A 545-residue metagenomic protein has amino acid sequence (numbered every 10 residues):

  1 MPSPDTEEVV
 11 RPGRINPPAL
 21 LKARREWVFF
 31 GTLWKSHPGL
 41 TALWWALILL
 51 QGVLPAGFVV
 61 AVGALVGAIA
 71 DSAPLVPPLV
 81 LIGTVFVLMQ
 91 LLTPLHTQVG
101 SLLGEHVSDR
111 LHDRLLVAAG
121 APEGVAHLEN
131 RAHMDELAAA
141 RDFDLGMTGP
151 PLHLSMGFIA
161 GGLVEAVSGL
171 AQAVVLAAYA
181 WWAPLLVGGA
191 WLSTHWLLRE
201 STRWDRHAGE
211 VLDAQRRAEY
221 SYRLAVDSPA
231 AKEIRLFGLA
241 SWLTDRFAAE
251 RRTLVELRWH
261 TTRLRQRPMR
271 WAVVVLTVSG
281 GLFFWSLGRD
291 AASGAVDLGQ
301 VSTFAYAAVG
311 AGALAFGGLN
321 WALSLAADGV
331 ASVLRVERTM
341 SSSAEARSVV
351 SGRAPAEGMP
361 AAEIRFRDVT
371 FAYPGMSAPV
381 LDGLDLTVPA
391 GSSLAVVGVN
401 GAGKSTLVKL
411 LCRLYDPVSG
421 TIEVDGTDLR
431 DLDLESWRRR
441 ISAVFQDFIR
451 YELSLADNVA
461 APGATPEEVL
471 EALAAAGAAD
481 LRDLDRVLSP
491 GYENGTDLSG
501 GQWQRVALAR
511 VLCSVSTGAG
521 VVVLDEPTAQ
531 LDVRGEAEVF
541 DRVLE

Functional and structural regions predicted by a protein language model:
M1-P55, P77, H133-D135, A139-A171 (+3 more regions): Membrane-integrated ABC transporters
T6-R14, L115-M147, V211-D245, R338-S351 (+1 more regions): Short intracellular "coupling" helices and adjacent cytoplasmic loop segments at the cytosolic face of multi-pass
G31, K35-G39, R141-S155, H207 (+7 more regions): An intracellular "coupling" helix at the cytosolic face of ABC transporter transmembrane type-1 domains
A42-L95, A166, A173-S201, V278-S302: Transmembrane helix-loop-helix hairpins at lipid-water interfaces of multipass membrane proteins, especially the type-1
F58-V62, M89-V125, S201-R206, L239-L243 (+1 more regions): Juxtamembrane helix-loop junctions of ABC transporter transmembrane domains
F247, V336, F366-D368: Conserved catalytic Walker-motif region of ABC-type ATPase nucleotide-binding domains
F283, G310-S342: Cytosolic ends of transmembrane helices, especially the final helix of ABC transmembrane type-1 domains
G352-E545: ABC-type nucleotide-binding domain
